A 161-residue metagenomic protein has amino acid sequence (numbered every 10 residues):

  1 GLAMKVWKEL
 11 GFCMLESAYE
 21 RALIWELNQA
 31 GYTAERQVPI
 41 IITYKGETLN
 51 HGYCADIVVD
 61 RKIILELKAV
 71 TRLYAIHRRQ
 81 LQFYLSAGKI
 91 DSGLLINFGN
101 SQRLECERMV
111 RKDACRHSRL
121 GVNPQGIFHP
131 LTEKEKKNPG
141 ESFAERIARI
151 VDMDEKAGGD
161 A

Functional and structural regions predicted by a protein language model:
G1-L10, F143-V151: Interdomain/boundary linker segments immediately adjacent to catalytic/signaling cores
G11, A34, A55-L73, Y84: Conserved catalytic cores of phosphodiester-cleaving nucleases, focusing on short active-site segments
F12-Y19, G159: Hot-dog-fold acyl-thioester-processing enzymes
N28-K45: A short acidic/basic microdomain associated with nuclease active sites
T48-Y53: A short, glycine/Asx- and small/polar-enriched loop/turn that sits immediately N-terminal to a beta-strand
K68-P124, H129: Nucleic-acid nuclease catalytic cores
R111-A161: Intrinsic disorder/low-complexity segments
